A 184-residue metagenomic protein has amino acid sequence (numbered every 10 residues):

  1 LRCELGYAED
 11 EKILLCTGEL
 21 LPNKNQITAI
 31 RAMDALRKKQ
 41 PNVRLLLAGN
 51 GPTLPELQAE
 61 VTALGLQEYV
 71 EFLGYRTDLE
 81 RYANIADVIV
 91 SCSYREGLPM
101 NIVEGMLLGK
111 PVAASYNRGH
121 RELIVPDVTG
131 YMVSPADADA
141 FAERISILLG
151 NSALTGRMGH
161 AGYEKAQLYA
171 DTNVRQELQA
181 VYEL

Functional and structural regions predicted by a protein language model:
L1-Y7: A short helix/loop element that forms part of the nucleotide-sugar donor recognition site in Leloir-type
A8-K24, I30-M33, L46: Conserved donor-binding/catalytic core segment of Leloir-type glycosyltransferases
Q58-G74: Nucleotide-activated donor-binding/catalytic signature segment of Leloir-type glycosyltransferases, i.e., the conserved
Y75, Y94: Aromatic "clamp/platform" in nucleotide-sugar-dependent glycosyltransferases that forms part of the donor/acceptor
P111-A114: Short hydrophobic beta-strand element within catalytic cores of glycosyltransferases and related nucleotide-activated
P126-D127, Y131-A138, I147-S152: Conserved acidic donor-binding segment of nucleotide-sugar-dependent glycosyltransferases
A140, I147, L154-L168, Q179-A180: A short, well-ordered alpha-helix in the C-terminal region of glycosyltransferases
D171-L184: C-terminal alpha-helical cap of glycosyltransferases
